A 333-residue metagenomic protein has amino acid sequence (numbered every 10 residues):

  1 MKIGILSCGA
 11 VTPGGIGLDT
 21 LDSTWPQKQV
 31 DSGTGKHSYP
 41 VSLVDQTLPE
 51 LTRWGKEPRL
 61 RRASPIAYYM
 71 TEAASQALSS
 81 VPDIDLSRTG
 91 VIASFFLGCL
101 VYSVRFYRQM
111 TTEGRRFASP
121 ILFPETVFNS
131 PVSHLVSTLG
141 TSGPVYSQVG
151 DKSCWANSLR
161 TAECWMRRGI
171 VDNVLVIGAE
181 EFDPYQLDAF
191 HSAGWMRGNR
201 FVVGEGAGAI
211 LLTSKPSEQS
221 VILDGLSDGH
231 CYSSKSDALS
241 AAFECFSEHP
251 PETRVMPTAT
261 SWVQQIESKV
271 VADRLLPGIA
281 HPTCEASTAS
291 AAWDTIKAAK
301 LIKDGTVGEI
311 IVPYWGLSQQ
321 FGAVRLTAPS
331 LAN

Functional and structural regions predicted by a protein language model:
M1-S147, A156, C164-R167, A179-N333: Conserved "HGTGT" condensation-loop signature of ketosynthase/thiolase-family condensing enzymes that catalyze
L159: Short-chain dehydrogenase/reductase
N173-V176: Short, well-structured beta-strand segments enriched in hydrophobic/aromatic residues within extracellular or lumenal
